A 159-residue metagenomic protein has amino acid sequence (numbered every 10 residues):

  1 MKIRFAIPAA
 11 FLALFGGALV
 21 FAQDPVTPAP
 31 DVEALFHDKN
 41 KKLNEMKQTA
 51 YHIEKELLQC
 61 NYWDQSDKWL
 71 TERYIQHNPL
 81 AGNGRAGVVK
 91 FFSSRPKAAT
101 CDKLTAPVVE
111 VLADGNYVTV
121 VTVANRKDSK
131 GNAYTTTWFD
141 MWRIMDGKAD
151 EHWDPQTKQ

Functional and structural regions predicted by a protein language model:
M1-A9: Bacterial N-terminal signal peptides that target proteins for export
P8-G17: Bacterial N-terminal signal peptides
F21-K68, E72: Short, low-complexity N-terminal intrinsically disordered segments enriched in polar/charged residues
W63-D114: A solvent-exposed, acidic/Ser-Thr-rich amphipathic alpha-helical stretch
K97-C101, R126-Y134: Short, cysteine-centered beta-strand-loop-beta hairpins and adjacent loop/turn segments enriched in charged/polar
K103-A106, V121, A133-F139: Short, surface-exposed coil-to-beta transition loops
A113-A124: A short hydrophobic beta-strand element
T137-Q159: Short beta-strand edge/turn micro-motifs at domain boundaries
